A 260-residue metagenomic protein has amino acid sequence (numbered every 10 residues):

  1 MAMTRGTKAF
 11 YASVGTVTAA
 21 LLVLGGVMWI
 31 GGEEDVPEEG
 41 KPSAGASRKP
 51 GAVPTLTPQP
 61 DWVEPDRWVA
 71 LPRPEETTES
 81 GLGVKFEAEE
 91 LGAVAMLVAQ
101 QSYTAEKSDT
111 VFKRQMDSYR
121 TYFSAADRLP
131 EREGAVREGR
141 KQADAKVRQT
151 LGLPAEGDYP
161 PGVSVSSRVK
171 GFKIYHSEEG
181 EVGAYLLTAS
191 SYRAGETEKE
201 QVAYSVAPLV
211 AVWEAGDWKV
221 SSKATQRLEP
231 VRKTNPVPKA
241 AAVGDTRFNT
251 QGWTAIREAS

Functional and structural regions predicted by a protein language model:
M1-L71, E258-S260: Amphipathic, hydrophobic N-terminal targeting peptides for secretion and organelle import
G45, G183, P208, P230: Functionally engaged cysteine thiol sites
R48-T57, P74-E75, R140-D144, G162-S167: Short, mixed-charge, low-aromatic patches
D66-T150: Core segments of small alpha/beta cavity-forming domains
G134-G139, L153-S166, V243-W253: Short, highly charged low-complexity linear segments
A143-Y192: Surface-exposed, charged secondary-structure patches
K170-I174, V206-V212, G216: Hydrophobic/aromatic beta-strand elements that line small-molecule binding cavities or substrate pockets in beta-rich
A194-S205, E214-A215, V220-S260: Low-complexity, intrinsically disordered terminal/linker segments enriched in charged and Gly/Pro repeats
